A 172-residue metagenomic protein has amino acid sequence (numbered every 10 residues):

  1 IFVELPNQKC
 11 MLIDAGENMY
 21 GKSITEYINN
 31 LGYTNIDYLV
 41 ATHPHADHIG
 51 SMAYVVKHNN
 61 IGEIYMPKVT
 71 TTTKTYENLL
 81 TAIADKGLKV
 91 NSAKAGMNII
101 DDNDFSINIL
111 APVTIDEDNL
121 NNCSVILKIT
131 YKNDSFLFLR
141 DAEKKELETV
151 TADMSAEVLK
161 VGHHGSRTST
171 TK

Functional and structural regions predicted by a protein language model:
I1-K172: Non-globular, low-confidence helical/coil segments that flank catalytic cores
